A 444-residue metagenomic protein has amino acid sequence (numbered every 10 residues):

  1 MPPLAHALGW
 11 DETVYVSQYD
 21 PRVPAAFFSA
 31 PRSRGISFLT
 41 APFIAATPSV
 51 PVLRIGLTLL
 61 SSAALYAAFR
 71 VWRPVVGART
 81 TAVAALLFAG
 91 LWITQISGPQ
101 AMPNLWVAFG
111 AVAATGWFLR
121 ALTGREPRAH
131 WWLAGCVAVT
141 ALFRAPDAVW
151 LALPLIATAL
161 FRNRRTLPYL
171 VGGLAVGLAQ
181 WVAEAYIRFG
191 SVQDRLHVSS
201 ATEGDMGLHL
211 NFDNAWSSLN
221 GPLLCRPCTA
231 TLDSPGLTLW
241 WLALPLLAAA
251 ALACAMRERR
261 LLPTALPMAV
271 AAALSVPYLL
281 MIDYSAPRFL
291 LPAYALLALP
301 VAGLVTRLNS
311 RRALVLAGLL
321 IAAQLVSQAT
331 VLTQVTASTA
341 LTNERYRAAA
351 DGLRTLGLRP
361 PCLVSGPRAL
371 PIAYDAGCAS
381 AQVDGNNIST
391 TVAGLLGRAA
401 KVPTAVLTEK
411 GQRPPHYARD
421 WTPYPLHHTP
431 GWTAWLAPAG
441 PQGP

Functional and structural regions predicted by a protein language model:
P2-S17, F27-T40, T47-P51, R188-L196 (+1 more regions): Extracytoplasmic catalytic/substrate-binding loops of multi-pass membrane glycan-assembly enzymes
L57, I93-V107, A286: Short acidic/glycine- and proline-prone juxtamembrane loop motifs at membrane-interface regions of multi-pass membrane
V75-R79, A114-W132, V305: Membrane-interface transmembrane helices that cradle and orient dolichyl/undecaprenyl
R120-A121, E126, H130, A134-G135 (+2 more regions): Perimembrane helix-loop-helix junctions
T158-A159, R226-L262, A271-L274: Hydrophobic, aromatic-rich transmembrane alpha-helices and their immediate juxtamembrane boundary segments
R164-W240: Membrane-lumen/periplasm interface segments of specific transmembrane helices in polyprenyl phosphate-linked
A175, L299, V305-L332: Signature aromatic-anchored transmembrane alpha helix within multi-pass, membrane-resident enzymes that catalyze glycan
T339, N343, D351-V392, A399-P414: Short periplasmic/luminal acceptor-recognition loop of GT-C membrane glycosyltransferases, typified by
